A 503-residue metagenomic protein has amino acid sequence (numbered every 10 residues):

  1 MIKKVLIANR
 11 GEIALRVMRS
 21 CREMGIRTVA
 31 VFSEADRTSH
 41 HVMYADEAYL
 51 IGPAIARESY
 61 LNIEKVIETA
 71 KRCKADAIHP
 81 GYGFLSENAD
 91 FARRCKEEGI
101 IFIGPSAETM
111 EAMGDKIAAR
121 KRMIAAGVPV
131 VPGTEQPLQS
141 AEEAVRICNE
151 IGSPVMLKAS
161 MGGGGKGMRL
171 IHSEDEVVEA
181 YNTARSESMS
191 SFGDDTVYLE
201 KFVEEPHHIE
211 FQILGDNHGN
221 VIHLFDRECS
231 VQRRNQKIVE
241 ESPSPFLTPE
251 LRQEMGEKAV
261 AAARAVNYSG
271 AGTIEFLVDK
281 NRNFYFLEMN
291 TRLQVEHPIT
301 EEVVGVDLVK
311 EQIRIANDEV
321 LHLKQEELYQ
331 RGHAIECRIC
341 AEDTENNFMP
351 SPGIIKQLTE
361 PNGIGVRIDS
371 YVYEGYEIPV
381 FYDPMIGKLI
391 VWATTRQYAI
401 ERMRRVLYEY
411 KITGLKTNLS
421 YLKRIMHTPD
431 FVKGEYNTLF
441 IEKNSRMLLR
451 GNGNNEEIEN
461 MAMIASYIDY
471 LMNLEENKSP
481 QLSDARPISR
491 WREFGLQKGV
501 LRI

Functional and structural regions predicted by a protein language model:
M1-A125, L138-R146, E459-N460, S466-D484 (+1 more regions): ATP-binding N-terminal substructure of ATP-dependent carboxylate-amine bond-forming enzymes
I2, I7-E23, A48, K71-C73 (+5 more regions): ATP-dependent carboxylate activation and anion-phosphoryl transfer catalytic cores that bind Mg-ATP to form
G133-T134: Conserved beta3 strand of the protein kinase N-lobe
A141-E143, I147, P206, Q330: Catalytic core of soluble alpha/beta enzymes
I147-M156: Acidic/histidine-enriched active-site and ligand-binding environments that engage anionic O-linkages
A159: N-terminal nucleotide-binding beta1-loop-alpha1 segment
